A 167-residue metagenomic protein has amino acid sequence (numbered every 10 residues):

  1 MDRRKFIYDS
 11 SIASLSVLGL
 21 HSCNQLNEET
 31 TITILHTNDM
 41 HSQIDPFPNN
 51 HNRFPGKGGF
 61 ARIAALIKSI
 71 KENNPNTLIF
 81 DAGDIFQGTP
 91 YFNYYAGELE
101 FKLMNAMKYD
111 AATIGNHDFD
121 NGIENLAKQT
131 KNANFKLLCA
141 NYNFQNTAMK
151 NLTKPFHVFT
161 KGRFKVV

Functional and structural regions predicted by a protein language model:
R3-V167: Acidic, metal/ion-coordinating pockets
